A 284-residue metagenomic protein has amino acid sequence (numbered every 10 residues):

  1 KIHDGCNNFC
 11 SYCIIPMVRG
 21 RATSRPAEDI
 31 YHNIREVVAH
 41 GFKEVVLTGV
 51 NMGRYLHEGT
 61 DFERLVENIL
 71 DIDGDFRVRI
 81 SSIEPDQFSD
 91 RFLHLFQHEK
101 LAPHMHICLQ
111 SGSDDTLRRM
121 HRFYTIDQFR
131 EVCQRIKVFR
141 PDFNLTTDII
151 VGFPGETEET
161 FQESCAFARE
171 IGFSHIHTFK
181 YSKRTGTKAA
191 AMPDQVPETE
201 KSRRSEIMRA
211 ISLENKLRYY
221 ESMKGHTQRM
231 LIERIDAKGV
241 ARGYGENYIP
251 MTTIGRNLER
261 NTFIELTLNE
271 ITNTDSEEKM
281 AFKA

Functional and structural regions predicted by a protein language model:
K1-E28: Canonical Radical SAM [4Fe-4S] cluster-binding loop centered on the CxxxCxxC motif and its immediate flanking residues
C10, I30, L47, I80 (+6 more regions): Conserved, mostly hydrophobic/aromatic
R19-G20, R118-T125, A191-V196: Short glycine-enriched, charge-decorated loop/helix-capping segments at active-site entrances that position
R19-V46: Conserved alpha-helical substructure of the radical SAM core
A39-F161: Conserved SAM/AdoMet-binding glycine-rich loop
Y55-G74, Y181-E214: Radical SAM enzyme [4Fe-4S]-AdoMet core and its adjacent flexible, acidic and glycine-rich loops/tails across
E156, G172-F173: Contiguous mid-protein beta-loop-alpha structural module that forms a pocket-lining wall or clamp of enzyme active
A191-A284: Terminal RNA-binding accessory module
